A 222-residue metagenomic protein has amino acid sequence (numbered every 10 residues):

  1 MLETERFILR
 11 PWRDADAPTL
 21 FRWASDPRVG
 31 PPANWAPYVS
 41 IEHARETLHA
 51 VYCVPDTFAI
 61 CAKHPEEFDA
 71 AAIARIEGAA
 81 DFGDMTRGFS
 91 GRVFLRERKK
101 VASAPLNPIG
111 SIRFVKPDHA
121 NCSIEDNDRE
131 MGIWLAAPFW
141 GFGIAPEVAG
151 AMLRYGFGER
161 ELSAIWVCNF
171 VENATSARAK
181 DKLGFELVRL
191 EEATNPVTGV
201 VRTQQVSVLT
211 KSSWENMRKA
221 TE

Functional and structural regions predicted by a protein language model:
M1-G30, C61-E222: Acyl-donor (CoA/ACP) binding surface of acyl/acetyltransferases
W23, A50-V51: Conserved catalytic core of Hanks-type protein kinase domains
R28-H49: Conserved GNAT-fold acetyl-CoA-binding loop/helix
P32-P37, T57-K63: A short, aromatic/hydrophobic, helix- or strand-capping loop or linear motif that either lines the entrance/gate
S40-E42, P55, L190, G199: A short hydrophobic/aromatic micro-motif that marks alpha-helical segments and, especially, helix-coil
H43-E46, Y52, A179, R202: A generic membrane alpha-helix/interface feature
H49-A50, F94: Short, charge-rich binding segments
Y52-D56, E161: Short glycine/proline-enriched coil/turn segments at helix->beta-strand junctions
